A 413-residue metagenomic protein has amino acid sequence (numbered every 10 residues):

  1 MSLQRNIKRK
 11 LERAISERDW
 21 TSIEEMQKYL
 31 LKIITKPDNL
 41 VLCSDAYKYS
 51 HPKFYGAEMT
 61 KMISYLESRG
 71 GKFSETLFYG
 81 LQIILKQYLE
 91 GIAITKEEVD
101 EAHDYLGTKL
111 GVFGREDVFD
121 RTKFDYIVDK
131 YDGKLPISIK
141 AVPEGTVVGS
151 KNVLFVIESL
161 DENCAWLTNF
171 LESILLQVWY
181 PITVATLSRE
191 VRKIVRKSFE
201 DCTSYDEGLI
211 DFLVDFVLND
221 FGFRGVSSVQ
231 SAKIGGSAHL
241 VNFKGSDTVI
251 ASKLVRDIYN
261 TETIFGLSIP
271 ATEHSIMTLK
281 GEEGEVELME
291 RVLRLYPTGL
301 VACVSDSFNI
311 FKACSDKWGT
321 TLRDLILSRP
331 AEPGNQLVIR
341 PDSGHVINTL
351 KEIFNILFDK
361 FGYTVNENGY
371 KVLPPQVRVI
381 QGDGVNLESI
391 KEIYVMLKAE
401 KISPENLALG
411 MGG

Functional and structural regions predicted by a protein language model:
M1-L11, I15: Short amphipathic alpha-helical heptad-repeat segments
E12-E24: Charged, low-complexity interaction regions
Y29-F73, T122-P136, G145-G149, L154-E367 (+1 more regions): Buried, small/hydrophobic-residue-enriched core segments of structured protein domains
M62-D120: Low-complexity, highly charged intrinsically disordered N-terminal segments that act as targeting/localization
V142, V379-L387, M411-G413: Glycine-rich beta-to-alpha transition loops that act as phosphate-gripper elements at the mouths of alpha/beta enzyme
Q336, P374-Q376, P404-N406: Active-site lining segments that contact anionic ligands and/or coordinate catalytic metals
N355-D359, K371-L373, K391-P404: Short, surface-exposed basic-aromatic patches at helix termini and helix-loop junctions that form
I402-G413: Glycine-rich phosphate-binding active-site loops on the catalytic face of alpha/beta enzymes
